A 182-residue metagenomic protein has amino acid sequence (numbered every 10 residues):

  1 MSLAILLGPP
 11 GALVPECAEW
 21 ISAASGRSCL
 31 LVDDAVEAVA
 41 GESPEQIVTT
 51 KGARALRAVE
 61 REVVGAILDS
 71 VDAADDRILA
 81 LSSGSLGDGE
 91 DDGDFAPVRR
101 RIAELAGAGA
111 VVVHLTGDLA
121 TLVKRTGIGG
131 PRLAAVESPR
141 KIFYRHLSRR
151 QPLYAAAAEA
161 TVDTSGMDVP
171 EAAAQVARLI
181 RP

Functional and structural regions predicted by a protein language model:
M1-Q46, A58, D69-A74, V111 (+1 more regions): Glycine-rich phosphate-binding loop of ATP-dependent small-molecule kinases
A4, A12, W20, A24 (+2 more regions): NTP-dependent small-molecule kinase module
G8-P9, L81-G84, T164-G166: Structural motif
E16-W20, V98-E104: Conserved HGGG/HGGXW glycine-rich cap/lid loop of the alpha/beta-hydrolase fold
D34-P97: ATP-dependent small-molecule kinase phosphotransfer cores that center on conserved nucleotide phosphate-binding segments
Q46-T50, G129-R132, I180-R181: Short, hinge-like loop/turn segments at secondary-structure boundaries
I67, V98-I102, R150: A general structural detector for well-ordered alpha-helical segments in enzyme core domains, enriched
E104-P152: A glycine- and Lys/Arg-enriched "phosphate-lid" helix/loop adjacent to the NTP-binding pocket of small-molecule kinases
